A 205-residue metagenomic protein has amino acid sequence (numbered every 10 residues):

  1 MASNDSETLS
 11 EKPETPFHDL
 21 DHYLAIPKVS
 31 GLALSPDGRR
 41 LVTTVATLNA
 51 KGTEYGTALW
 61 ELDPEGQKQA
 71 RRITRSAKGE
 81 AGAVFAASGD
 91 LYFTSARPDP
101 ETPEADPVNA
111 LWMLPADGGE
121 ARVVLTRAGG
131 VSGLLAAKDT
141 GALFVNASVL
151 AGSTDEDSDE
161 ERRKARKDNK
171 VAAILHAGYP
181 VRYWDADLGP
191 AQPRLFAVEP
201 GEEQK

Functional and structural regions predicted by a protein language model:
A2-K28, L62-A81, E104-P107, W112-G130 (+2 more regions): Multi-bladed beta-propeller domains
A2-T8, G56-T57, S148-Q204: Predominantly five- to eight-bladed beta-propeller fold
D21-T57, G189-P193: Beta-strand-rich domains and repeat architectures in extracellular enzymes and scaffolds, especially beta-propellers
L34, F85-A86, A136-A137: Residue-level recognition of a conserved intra-blade site in WD40 beta-propeller repeats
R40-A46, D90-S95, F144-N146: Residue position within the beta-strands of beta-propeller blades
T47-K51, R97-T102, V149-T154: Short glycine/acidic-enriched loop and turn motifs that connect beta-strands
A86-A116: A generic tandem-repeat structural signature
M113-E160, A197: Internal hydrophobic scaffold segments of catalytic domains
